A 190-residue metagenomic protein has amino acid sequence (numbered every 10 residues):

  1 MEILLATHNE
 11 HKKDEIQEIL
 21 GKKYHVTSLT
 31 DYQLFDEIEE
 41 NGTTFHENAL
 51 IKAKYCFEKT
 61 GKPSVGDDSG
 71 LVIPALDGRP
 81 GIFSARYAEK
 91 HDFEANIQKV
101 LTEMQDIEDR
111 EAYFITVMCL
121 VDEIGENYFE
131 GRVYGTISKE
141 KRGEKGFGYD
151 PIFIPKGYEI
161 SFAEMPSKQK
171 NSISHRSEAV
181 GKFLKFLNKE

Functional and structural regions predicted by a protein language model:
E2-L4, H11-E190: Anionic-ligand binding patches
